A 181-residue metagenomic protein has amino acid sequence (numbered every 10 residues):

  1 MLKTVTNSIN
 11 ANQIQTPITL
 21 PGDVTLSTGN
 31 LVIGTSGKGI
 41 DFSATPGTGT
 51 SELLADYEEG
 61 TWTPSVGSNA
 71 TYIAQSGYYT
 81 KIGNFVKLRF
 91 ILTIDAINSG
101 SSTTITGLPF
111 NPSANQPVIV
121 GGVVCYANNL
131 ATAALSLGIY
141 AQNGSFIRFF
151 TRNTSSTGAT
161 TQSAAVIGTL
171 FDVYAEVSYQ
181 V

Functional and structural regions predicted by a protein language model:
M1-S65, R89, T93-N98: Intrinsic low-complexity, repeat-rich intrinsically disordered segments enriched in small/flexible residues
N12, T25, T71-I73, A133: Residues that act as N-cap/strand-start positions at coil-to-secondary-structure junctions
T16, G22, Q75-G77, L137: Residue-level detector of beta-strand structural context in well-folded domains
L26, T35, K81, Y140-Q142: Generic beta-strand structural signal
S43-L53, G60-I82, I91-A114, T157-T169: Surface-exposed ligand/attachment interfaces on beta-rich extracellular proteins
V86: Substrate-binding and catalytic surfaces of secreted/luminal carbohydrate-active proteins
L92-S145, F150-T151: Terminal beta-strand-rich extracellular "head" domains that mediate receptor/glycan or other ligand binding
T169-V181: Short, structured beta-strand segments at or near domain termini in extracellular proteins/domains
